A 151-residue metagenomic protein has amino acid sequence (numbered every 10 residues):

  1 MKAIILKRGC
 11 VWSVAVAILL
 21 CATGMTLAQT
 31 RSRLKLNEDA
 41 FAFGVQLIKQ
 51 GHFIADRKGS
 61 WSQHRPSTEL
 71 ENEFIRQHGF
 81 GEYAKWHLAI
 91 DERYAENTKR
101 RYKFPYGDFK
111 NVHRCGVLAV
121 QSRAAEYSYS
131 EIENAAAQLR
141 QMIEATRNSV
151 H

Functional and structural regions predicted by a protein language model:
K2-A3, C21-G24, A28: A detector of low-complexity, intrinsically disordered, Ser/Thr/Gly/Pro/Ala-rich segments
K2-S13: Bacterial N-terminal signal peptides that target proteins for export
S13-A22: Bacterial N-terminal signal peptides
M25-H151: Extended terminal accessory/targeting regions
